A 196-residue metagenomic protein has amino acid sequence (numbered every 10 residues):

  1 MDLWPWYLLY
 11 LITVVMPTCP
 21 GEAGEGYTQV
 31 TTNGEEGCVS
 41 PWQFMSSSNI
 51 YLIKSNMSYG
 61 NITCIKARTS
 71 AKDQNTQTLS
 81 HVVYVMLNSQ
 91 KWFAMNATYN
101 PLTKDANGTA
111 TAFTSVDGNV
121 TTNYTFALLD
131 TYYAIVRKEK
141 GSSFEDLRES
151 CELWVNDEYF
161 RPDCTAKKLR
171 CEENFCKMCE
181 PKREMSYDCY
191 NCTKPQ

Functional and structural regions predicted by a protein language model:
D2-Q196: A beta-rich soluble binding module of mature secreted/lumenal proteins
